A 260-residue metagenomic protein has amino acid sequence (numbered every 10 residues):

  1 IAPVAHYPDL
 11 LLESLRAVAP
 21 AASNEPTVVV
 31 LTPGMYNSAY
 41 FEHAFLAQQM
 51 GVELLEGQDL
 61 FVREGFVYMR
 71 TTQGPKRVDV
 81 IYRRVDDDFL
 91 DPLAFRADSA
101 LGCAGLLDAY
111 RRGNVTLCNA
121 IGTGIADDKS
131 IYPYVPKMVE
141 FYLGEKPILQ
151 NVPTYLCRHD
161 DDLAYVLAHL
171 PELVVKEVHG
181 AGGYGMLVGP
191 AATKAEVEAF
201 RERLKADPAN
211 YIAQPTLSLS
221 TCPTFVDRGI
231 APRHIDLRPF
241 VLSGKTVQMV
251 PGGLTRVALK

Functional and structural regions predicted by a protein language model:
I1-K260: Domain-scale recognition of functional cores that engage charged ligands
